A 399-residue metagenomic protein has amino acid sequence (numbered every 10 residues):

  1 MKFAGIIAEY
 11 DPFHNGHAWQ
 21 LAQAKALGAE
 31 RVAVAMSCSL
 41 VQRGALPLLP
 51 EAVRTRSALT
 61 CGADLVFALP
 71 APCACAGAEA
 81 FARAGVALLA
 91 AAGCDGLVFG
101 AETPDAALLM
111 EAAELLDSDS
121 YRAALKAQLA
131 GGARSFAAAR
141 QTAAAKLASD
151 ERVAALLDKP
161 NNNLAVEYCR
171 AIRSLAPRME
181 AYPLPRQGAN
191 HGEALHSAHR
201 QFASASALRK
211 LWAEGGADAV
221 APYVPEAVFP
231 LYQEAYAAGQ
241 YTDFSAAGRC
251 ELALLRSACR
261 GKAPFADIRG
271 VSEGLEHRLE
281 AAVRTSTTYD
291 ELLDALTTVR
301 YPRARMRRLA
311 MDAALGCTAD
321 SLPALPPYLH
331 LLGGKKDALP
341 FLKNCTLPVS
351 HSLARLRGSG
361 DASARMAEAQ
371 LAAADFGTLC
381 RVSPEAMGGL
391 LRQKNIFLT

Functional and structural regions predicted by a protein language model:
M1-R54: N-terminal catalytic cores of NTP/NDP-binding nucleotidyl/phosphoryl-transfer enzymes
I7-A8, V41-Q42, A58, P72-C73 (+1 more regions): Short, contiguous strand/loop micro-motifs
K25, L59, V86-A90: Non-catalytic positions within long, well-ordered alpha-helices that form the structural scaffold/packing of enzyme
A26-A29, R56-T60, R140-Q141, E180-A181: Short hydrophobic/aromatic-rich motifs at helix boundaries and adjacent loops
R31-V32, L65, M179: Secondary-structure boundary/capping positions in well-ordered alpha/beta enzyme cores
T55-P70: A glycine-rich helix N-cap at a beta->alpha junction
A68-T399: Active-site cores that bind ATP or allylic diphosphates and position pyrophosphate for catalysis
